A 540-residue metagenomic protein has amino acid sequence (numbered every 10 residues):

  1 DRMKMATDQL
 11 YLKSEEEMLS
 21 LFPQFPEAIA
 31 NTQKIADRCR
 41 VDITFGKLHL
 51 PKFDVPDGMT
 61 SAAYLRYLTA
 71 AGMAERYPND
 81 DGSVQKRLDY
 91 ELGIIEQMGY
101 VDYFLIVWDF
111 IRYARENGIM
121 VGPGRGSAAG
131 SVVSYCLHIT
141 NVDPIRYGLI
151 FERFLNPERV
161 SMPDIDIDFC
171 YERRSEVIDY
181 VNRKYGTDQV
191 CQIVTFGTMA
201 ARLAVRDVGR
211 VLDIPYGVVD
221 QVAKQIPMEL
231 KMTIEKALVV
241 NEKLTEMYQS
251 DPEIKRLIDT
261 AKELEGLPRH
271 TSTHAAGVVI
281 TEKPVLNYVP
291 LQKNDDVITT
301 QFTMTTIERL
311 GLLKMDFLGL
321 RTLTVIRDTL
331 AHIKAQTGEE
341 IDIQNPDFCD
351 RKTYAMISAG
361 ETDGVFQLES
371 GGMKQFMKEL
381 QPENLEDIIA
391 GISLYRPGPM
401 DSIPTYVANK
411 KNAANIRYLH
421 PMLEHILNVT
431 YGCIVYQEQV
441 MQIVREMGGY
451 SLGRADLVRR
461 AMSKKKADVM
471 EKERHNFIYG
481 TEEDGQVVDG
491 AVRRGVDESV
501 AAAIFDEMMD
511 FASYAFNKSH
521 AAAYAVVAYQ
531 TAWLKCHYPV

Functional and structural regions predicted by a protein language model:
D1-D57: Active-site or pore-adjacent capping/gating segments
A6-L12, E17, L21, L50 (+1 more regions): Noncatalytic, beta-rich nucleic-acid-contacting surfaces in large DNA/RNA-processing enzymes
